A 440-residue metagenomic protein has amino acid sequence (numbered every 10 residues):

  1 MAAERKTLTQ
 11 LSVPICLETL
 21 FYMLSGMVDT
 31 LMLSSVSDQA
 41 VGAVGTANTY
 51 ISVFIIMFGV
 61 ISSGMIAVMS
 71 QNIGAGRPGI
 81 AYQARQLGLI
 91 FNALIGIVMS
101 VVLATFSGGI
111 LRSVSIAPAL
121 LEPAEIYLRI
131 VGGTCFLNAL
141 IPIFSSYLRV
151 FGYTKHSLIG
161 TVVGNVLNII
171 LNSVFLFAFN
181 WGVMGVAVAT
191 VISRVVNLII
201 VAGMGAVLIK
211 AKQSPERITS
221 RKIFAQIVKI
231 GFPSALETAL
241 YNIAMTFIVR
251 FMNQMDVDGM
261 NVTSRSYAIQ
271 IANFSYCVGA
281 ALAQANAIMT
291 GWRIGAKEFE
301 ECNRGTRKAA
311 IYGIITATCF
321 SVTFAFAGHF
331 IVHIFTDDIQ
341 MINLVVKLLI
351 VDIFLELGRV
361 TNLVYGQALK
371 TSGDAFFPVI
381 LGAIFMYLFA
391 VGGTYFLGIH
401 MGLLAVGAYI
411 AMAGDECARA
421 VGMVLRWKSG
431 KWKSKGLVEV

Functional and structural regions predicted by a protein language model:
M1-I15, M69-F136, A178-F232, T290-L355 (+1 more regions): Short alpha-helical transmembrane segments in multi-pass integral membrane proteins
Q10-D29, I130, G164, S193-N197 (+3 more regions): Transmembrane helical elements of multi-pass membrane transporters/channels
L17, F21, S25, F54-F58 (+14 more regions): Residue-level hotspots within pore-lining transmembrane alpha-helices of multi-pass secondary transporters
L24-M27, S35-D38, N72-A75, V150-F151 (+5 more regions): Helix-loop interface residues and adjacent transmembrane-helix termini in multi-pass membrane transporters, primarily
V28-M32, S107-I110, I243-M252, N286 (+2 more regions): Hydrophobic/aromatic end-of-helix segments at the C-terminal termini of transmembrane alpha-helices
L33-S52, P118-P123, V183-M184, Q226-I230 (+4 more regions): Interfacial/gating helices of multi-pass transporter permease domains
V41-V101, N138-S157, V249, V262-G328 (+1 more regions): Small-residue-rich hydrophobic transmembrane alpha-helices
S62, I66, I130-R149, S157-N168 (+7 more regions): Short runs within selected transmembrane alpha-helices of multi-pass transporters and secretion channels
